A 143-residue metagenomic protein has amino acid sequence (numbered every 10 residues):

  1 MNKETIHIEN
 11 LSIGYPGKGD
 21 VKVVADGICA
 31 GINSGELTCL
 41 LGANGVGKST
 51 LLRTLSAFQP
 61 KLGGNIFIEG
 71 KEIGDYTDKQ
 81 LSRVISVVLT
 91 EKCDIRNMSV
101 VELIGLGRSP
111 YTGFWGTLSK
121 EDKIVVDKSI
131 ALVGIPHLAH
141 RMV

Functional and structural regions predicted by a protein language model:
I6, V23-G27: Conserved structural motif at the start of ABC-family nucleotide-binding domains
L41-A43: The feature captures the beta-strand-to-loop junction immediately N-terminal to the Walker
S56: Helix-to-loop junction immediately C-terminal to a conserved catalytic motif
G64-E72: Conserved ABC transporter NBD signature motif
E72-S86, W115-S119: ABC ATPase NBD coupling module
D75-Y76, E91-G105, P110-T117: Conserved catalytic motifs of ABC-family nucleotide-binding domains
K120-L138: Conserved ABC ATPase "signature" region
